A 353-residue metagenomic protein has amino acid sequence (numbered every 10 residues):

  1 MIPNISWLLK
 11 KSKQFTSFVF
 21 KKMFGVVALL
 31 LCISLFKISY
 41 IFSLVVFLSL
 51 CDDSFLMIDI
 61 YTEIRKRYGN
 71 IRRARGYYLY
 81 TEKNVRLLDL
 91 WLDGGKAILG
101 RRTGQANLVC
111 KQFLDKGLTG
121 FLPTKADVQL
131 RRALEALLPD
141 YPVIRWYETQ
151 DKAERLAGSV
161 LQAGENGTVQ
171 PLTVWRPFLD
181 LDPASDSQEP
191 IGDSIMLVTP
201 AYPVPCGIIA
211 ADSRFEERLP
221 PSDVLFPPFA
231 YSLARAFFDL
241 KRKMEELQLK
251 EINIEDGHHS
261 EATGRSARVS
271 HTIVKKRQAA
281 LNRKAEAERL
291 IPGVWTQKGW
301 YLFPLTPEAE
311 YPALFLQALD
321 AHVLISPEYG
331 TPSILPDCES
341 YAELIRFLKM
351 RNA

Functional and structural regions predicted by a protein language model:
I2-I5, K13-F15, L31-Y40, L44: Short terminal hydrophobic/aromatic SLiMs and anchors at protein ends
K10-K11, K22-M23, I38, K276: Polybasic, lysine-rich low-complexity intrinsically disordered segments
D53-Y78, D93, I98, F113 (+1 more regions): Active-site-adjacent loop/helix segments that line or gate small-molecule/cofactor pockets in enzymes
L87-L88, L92-K125, R132-I144: Glycine-rich phosphate-binding segment of PLP-dependent enzymes
E135-V174: Short loop-beta-helix segment that forms the pyridoxal 5′-phosphate
D140, A262, R268, T272 (+2 more regions): PLP-dependent enzyme catalytic core of the Aspartate aminotransferase-like
G158-P205, T331: Active-site phosphate-binding strand-loop segment of PLP-dependent enzymes
D186-K298, F303-A309: Active-site C-terminal subdomain of aminotransferase-like
